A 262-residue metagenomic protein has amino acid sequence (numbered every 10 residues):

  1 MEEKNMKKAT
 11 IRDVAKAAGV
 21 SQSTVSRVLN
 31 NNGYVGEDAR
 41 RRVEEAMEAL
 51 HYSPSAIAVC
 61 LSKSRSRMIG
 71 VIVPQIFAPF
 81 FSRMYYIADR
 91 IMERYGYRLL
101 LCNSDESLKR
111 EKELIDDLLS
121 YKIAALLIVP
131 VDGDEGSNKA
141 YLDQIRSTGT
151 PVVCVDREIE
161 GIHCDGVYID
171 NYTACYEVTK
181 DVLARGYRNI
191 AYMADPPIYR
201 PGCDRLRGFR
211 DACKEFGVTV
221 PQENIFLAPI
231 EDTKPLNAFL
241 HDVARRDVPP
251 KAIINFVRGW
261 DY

Functional and structural regions predicted by a protein language model:
M1-K4, A17, A49, R90-R98 (+3 more regions): Bacterial carbohydrate/catabolite-sensing allosteric modules
M1-R67: N-terminal helix-turn-helix DNA-binding module of bacterial transcription factors
P54, K63-F77, Y95-Y97: Interdomain hinge and pocket-entrance segments immediately C-terminal to HTH DNA-binding domains
V73-R90: N-terminal winged-helix
S104, V131, D156-I159: Histidine-centered beta-alpha loop that forms part of the nucleotide-sugar donor binding/catalytic region in diverse
K109-D116: Conserved ATP-dependent adenylate/AMP-binding module captured primarily in the ANL superfamily
L126: Intrinsically disordered, low-complexity polar regions and short flexible loop motifs
